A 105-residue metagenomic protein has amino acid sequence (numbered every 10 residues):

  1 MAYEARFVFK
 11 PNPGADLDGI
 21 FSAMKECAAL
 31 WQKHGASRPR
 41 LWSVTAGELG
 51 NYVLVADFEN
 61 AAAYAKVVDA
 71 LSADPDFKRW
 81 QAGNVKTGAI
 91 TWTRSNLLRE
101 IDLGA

Functional and structural regions predicted by a protein language model:
M1-R79, G83-A105: Short S/T/G/P-rich N-terminal loop/turn motif that feeds into the first structured element of a domain
